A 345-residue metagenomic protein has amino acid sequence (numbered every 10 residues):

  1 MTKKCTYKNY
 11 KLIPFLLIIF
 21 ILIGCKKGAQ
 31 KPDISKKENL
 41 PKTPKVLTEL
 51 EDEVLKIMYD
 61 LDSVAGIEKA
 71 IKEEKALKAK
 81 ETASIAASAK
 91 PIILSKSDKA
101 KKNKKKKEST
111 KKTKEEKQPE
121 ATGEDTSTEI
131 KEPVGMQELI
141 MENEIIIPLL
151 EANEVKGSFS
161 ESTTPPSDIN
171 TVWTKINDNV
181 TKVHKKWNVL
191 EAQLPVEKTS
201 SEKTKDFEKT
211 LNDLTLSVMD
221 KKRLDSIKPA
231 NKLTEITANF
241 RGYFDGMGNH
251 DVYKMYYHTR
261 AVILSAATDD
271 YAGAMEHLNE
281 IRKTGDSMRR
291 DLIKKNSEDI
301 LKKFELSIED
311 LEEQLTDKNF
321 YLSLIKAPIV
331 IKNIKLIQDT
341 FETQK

Functional and structural regions predicted by a protein language model:
T2-I13: Bacterial N-terminal signal peptides that target proteins for export
I13-I19: Sec-dependent N-terminal signal peptides
I21-G24: C-terminal motif of bacterial Sec signal peptides marking the signal peptidase cleavage site
K26-K345: Mature extracytoplasmic or organellar-lumen-exposed domains after removal of signal/transit peptides
